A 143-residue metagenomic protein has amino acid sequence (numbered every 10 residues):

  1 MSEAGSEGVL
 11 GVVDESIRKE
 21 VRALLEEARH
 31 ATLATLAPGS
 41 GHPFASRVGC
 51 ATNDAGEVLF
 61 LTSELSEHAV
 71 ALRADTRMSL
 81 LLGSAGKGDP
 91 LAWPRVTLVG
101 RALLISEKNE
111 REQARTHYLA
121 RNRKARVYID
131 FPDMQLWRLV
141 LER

Functional and structural regions predicted by a protein language model:
M1-R143: Binding-site signature for planar aromatic cofactors or substrates
